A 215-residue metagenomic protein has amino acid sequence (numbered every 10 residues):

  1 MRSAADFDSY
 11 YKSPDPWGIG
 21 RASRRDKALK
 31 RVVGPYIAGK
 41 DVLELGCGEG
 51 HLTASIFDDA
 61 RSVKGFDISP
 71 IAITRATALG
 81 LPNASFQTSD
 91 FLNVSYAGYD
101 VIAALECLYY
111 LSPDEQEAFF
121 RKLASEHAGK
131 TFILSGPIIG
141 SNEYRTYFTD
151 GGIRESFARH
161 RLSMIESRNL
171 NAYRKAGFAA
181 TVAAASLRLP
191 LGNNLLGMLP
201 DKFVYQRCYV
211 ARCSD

Functional and structural regions predicted by a protein language model:
M1-I37, L43-S95, L111-A118, K122 (+1 more regions): Class I (Rossmann-like) S-adenosyl-L-methionine-dependent methyltransferase catalytic domain, capturing the SAM-binding
A103: A conserved beta-strand element that flanks and buttresses the S-adenosyl-L-methionine
E106-C107: Short catalytic micro-motifs in class I SAM-dependent methyltransferases
S125-H127: Short, conserved loop/helix-junction motifs that constitute active-site signature segments in enzyme catalytic cores
